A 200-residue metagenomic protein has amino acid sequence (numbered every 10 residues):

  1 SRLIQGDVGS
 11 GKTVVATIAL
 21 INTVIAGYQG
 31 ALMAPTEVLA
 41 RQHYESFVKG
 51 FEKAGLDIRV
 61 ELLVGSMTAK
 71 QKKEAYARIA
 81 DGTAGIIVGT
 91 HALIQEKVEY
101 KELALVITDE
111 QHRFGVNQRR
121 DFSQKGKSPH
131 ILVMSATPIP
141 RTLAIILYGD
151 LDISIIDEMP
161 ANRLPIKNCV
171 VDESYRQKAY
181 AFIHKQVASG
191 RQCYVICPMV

Functional and structural regions predicted by a protein language model:
S1-V200: Inter-lobe coupling/hinge segments of SF2-like helicase ATPases
